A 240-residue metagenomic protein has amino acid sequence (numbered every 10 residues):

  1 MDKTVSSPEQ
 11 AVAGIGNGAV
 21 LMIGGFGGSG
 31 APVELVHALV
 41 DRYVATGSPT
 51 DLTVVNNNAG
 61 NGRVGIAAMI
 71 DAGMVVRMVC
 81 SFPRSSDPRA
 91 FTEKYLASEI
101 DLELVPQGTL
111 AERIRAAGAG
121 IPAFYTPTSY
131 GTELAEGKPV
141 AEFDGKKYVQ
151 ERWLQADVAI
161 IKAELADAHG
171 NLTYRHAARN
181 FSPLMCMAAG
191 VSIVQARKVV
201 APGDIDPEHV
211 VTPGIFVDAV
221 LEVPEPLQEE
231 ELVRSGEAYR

Functional and structural regions predicted by a protein language model:
M1-R240: Conserved alpha/beta enzyme-core scaffold
